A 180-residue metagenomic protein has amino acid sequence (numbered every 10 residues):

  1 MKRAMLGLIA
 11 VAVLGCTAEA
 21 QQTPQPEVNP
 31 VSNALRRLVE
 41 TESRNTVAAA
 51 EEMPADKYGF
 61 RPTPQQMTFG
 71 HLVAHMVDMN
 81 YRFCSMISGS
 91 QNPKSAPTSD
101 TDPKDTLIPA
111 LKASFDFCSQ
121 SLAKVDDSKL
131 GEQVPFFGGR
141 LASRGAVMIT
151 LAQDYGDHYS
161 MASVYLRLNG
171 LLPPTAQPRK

Functional and structural regions predicted by a protein language model:
M1-A4: Positively charged n-region of N-terminal signal peptides that target proteins for export
G7-G15: Bacterial N-terminal signal peptides
T17-Q22: Boundary at the C-terminal end of the N-terminal hydrophobic targeting segment
T23-R36: Short, low-complexity N-terminal intrinsically disordered segments enriched in polar/charged residues
R36, E40-V47, K57-A96, P135-K180: Short, contiguous alpha-helical
D100-P135, A142-H158: Acidic/histidine-rich alpha-helical segments that form the ligand environment of transition-metal centers
